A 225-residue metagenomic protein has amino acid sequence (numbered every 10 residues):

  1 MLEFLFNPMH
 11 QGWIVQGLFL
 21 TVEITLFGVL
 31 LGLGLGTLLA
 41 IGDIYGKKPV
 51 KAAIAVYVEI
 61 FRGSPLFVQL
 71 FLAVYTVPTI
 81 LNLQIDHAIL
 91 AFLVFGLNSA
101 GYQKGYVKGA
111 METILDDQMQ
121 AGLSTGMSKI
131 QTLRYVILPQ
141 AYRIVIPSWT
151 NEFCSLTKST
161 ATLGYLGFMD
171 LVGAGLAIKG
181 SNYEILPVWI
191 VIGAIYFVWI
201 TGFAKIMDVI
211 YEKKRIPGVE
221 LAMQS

Functional and structural regions predicted by a protein language model:
M1-S225: Transmembrane alpha-helices and adjacent helix-loop boundaries
